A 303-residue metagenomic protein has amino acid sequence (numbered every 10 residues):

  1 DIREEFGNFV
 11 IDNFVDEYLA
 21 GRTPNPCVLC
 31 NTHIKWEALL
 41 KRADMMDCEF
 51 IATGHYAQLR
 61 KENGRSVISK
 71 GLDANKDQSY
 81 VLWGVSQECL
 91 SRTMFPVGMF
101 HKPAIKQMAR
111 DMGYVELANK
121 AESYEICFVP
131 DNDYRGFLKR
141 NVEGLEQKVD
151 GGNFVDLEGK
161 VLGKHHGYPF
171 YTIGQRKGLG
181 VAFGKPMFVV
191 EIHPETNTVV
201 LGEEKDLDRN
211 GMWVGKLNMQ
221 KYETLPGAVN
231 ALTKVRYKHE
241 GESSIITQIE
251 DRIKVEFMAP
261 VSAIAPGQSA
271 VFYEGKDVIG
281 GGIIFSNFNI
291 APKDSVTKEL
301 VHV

Functional and structural regions predicted by a protein language model:
D1-A118, E122, C127-K148, F188 (+1 more regions): Core alpha/beta nucleotide-donor-binding catalytic domains of modification enzymes
N31, Y171-G174, G227: Glycine-centered loop/turn motifs
K61, W83, M108, V129-P130 (+5 more regions): Short beta-strand-to-turn element immediately C-terminal to the catalytic PLP-Schiff-base lysine in fold type I
E62-N63, A74, H165-H166, A182-F183 (+2 more regions): Short glycine/proline-enriched turns and hinge-like loops at secondary-structure junctions
I68, G151-F154, A270: Short polybasic amphipathic segments
L72, V155-E158, V235-Y237, E274: Short acidic, glycine-rich loop/turn motifs
G98, P103-Q220: Anionic-ligand-binding alpha/beta catalytic cores of soluble enzymes and soluble regulatory domains that recognize
K185, H193-I279, I284-V303: Basic, glycine-rich polyanion-binding accessory segments appended to enzymes
